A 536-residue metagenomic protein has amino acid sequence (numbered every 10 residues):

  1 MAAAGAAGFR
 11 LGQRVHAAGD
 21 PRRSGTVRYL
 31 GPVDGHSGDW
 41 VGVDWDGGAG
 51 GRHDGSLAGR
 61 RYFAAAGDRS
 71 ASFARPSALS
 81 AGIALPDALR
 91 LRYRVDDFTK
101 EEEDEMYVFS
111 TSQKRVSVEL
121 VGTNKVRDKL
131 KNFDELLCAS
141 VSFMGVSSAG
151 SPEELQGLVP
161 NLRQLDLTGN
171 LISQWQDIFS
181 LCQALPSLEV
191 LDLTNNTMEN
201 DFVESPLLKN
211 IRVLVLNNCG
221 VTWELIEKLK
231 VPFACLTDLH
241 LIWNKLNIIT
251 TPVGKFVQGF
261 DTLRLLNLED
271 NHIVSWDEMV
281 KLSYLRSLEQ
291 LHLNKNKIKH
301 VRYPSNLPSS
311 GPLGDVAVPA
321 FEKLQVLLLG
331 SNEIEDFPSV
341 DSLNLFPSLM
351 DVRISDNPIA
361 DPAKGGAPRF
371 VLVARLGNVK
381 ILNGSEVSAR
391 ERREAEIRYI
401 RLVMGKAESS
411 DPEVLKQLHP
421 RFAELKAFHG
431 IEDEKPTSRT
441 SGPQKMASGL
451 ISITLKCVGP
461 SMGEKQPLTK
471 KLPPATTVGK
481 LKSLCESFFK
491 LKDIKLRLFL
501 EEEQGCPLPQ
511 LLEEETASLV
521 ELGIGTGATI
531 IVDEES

Functional and structural regions predicted by a protein language model:
A4-S24: Short coil-to-beta transition motif at edge beta-strands of beta-rich domains
A6, H16-A17, Y29-D68: Basic/aromatic-rich interaction segments and small domains that mediate binding to polyanionic partners
R10, G67, P76-G330, E335-S536: Long, contiguous C-terminal flanking segments immediately downstream of a protein's structured core
G12-G19, V43, I453-C457: A short beta-strand micro-motif
P21, R28, D34, L455-G459: PDZ domains - specifically the beta-sandwich core and the conserved carboxylate-binding loop
R23-T26, Q466-L468: Short beta-strand segments
S72: Low-complexity, rRNA-contacting terminal tracts
